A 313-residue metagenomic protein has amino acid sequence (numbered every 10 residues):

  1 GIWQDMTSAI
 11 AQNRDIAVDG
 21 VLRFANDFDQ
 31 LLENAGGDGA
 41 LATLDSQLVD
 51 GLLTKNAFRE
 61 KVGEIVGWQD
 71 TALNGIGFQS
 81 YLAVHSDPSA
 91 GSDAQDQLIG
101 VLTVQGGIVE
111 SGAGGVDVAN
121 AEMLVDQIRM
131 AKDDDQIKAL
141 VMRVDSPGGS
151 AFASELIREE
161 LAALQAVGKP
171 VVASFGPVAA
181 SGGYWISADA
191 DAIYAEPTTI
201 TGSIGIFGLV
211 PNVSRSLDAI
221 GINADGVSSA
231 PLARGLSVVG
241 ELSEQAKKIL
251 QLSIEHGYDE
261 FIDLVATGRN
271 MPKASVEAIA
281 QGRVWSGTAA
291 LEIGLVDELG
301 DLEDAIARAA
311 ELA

Functional and structural regions predicted by a protein language model:
G1-G37, V49-G51, R59, G63-V172 (+1 more regions): Small-residue-centered hinge/linker elements
D19-S46, G51, N270-G300: Amphipathic alpha-helical substructures
T54-N56, L302-E303: Beta->alpha turn/N-cap motifs
P147, G282-V284, A305-I306: Active/binding-pocket-proximal capping segment
D304-A313: C-terminal intrinsically disordered, low-complexity extensions immediately downstream of enzyme catalytic cores
